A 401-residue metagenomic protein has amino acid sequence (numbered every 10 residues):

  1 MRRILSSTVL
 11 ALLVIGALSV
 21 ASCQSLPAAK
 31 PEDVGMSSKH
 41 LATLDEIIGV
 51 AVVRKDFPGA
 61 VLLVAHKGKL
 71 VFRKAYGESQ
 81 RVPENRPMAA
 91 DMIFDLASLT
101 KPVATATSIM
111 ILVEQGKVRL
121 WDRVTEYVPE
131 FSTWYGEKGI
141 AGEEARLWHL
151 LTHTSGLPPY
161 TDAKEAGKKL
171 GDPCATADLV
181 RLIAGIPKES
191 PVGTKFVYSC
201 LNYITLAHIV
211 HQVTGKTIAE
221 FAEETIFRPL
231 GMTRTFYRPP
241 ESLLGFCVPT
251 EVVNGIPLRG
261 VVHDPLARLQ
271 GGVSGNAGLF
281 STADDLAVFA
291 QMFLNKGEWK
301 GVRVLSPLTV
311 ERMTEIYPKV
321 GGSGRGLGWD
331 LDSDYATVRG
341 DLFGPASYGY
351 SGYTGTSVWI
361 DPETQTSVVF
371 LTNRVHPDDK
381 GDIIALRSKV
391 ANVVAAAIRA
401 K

Functional and structural regions predicted by a protein language model:
M1-I4: Positively charged n-region of N-terminal signal peptides that target proteins for export
T8-S19: Bacterial N-terminal signal peptides
A29-F94, K117, E130-W134, A184-G185 (+1 more regions): Short, conserved catalytic-motif segment at the N-terminal edge
I48-G49, L62, G68, M92-W121 (+3 more regions): Active-site SXXK
Q80, Y135-A346: Short, surface-exposed loop or secondary-structure junction motifs that flank catalytic or metal-binding residues
R119-G136, R228-L230: Short, glycine/proline-biased beta-turn/loop segments that scaffold the active-site neighborhood
Y350-K401: Structured C-terminal helix/loop/strand segments within mature extracytoplasmic catalytic/sensor domains
